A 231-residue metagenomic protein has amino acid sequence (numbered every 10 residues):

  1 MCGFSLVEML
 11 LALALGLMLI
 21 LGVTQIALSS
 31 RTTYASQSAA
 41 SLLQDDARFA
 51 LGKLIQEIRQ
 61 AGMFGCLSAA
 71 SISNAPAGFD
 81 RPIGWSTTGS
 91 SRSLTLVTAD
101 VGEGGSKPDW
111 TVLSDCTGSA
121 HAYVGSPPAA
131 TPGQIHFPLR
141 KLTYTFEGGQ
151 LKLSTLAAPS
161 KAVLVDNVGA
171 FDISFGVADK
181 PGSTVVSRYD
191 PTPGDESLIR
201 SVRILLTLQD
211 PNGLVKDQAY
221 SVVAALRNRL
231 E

Functional and structural regions predicted by a protein language model:
C2-I55, R59-M63: Aliphatic-rich helix starts adjacent to a transmembrane/signal segment
T32, S38-L42, D46-F49, R59 (+5 more regions): Short linear sequence signals and composition-biased patches located at protein termini or domain-edge surfaces
S73-P138, L142-F146: C-terminal globular interaction/adhesion domains in large, modular proteins
P138, T145-Q150, R200-I204: A short, compositionally biased
R140-K141, G148, G176-D179: Conserved, well-structured core segments that form or line functional sites
L151-T155: Short hydrophobic/aromatic-rich beta-strand segments that constitute the beta-sheet cores of beta-sandwich/beta-barrel
